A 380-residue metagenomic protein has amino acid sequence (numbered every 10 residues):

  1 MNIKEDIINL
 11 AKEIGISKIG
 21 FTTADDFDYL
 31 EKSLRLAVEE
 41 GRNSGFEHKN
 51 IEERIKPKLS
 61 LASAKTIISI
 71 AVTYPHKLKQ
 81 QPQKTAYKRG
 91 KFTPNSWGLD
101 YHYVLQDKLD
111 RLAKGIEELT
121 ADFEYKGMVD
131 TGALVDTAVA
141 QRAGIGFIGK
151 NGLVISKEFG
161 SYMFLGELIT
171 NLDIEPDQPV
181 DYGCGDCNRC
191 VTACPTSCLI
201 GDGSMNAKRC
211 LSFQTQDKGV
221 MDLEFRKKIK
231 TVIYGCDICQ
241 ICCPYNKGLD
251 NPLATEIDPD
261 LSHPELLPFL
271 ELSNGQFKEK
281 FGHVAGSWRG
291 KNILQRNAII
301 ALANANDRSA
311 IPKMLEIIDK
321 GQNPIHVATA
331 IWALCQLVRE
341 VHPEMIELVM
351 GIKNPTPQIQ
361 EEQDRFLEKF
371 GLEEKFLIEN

Functional and structural regions predicted by a protein language model:
M1-G183, P355-Q358: Auxiliary alpha/beta "docking" domains used to position bulky ligands
R189-S212, I229-E256: Iron-sulfur cluster-binding cysteine motifs and their immediate structural context in ferredoxin-like electron-transfer
K218-Y234, L266-G286, T329, C335: Short Fe-S-cluster ligation motifs
P259-N292, R296-A301, A305, A310: Alpha-helical adaptor scaffolds
Q276-K280, D307-D319, E340-I352, K375-N380: Amphipathic alpha-helical scaffolding segments comprising HEAT/armadillo-like alpha-solenoid repeats
N292-I293, R308, N323-I325, P355-Q360: Alpha-helix N-cap/helix-start positions at coil->helix boundaries
Q295-A305, V327-R339, E361-E373: Structural detector for internal amphipathic alpha-helices that build alpha-solenoid repeat scaffolds
